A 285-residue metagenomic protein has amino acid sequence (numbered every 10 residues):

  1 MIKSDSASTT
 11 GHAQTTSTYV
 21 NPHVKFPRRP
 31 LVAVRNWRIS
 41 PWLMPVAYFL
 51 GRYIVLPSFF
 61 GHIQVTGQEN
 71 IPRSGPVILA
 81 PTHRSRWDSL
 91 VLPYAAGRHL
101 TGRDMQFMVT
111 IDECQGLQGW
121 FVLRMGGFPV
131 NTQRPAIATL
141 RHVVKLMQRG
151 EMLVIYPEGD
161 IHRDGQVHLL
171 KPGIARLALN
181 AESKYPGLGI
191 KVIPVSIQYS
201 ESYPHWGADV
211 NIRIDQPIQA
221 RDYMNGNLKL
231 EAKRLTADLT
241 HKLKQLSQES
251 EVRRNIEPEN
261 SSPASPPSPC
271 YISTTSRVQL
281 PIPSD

Functional and structural regions predicted by a protein language model:
I2-L31, I137-D285: Non-catalytic C-terminal accessory region of glycerolipid acyltransferases and related lyso-lipid remodeling enzymes
A33, R73-R134: Catalytic core of membrane glycerolipid acyltransferases/transacylases, capturing the structured, soluble-facing
R35-H62, Q115-M125, H205, S273 (+2 more regions): Alpha-helical membrane-targeting segments
G51-H83: Helix-to-loop junction immediately C-terminal to a conserved catalytic motif
G61, Q133-I137: A conditional alpha-helix N-cap/helix-loop micro-motif detector
V65, F107, G127-P129, V192 (+1 more regions): Conserved beta-strand scaffold positions in the cores of enzyme catalytic domains, especially in NTP/NDP-utilizing
V65, Q115, I137-L140: Structural motif corresponding to alpha-helix initiation and N-cap regions
E69, I111, N131-Q133, S196 (+1 more regions): Residues at the C-termini of beta-strands that transition into short coil/loop
